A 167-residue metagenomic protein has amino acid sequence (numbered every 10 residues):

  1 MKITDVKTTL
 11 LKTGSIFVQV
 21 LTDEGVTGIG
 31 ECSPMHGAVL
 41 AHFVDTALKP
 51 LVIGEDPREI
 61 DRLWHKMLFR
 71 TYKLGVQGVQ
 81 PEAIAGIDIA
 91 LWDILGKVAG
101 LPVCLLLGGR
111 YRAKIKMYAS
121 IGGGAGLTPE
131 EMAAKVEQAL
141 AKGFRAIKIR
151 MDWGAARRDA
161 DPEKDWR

Functional and structural regions predicted by a protein language model:
M1-I29, S33: Structured beta-strand/loop patches that form or line metal/cofactor-binding pockets in enzymes
K7-L10, V79, A141: Short Gly/Pro-enriched turn/cap motifs at secondary-structure boundaries
G14-I16, T46, I115: Residues at beta-strand starts and edge strands
V18-Q19, E24, I29, V98 (+3 more regions): Ligand-binding pocket scaffold of soluble enzyme catalytic domains
L21-V98: Metal- or metallocofactor-binding catalytic centers and their adjacent structured scaffolds across diverse enzyme
D88-A125: Glycine-rich, aromatic-flanked loop segments that form ligand/cofactor-binding clefts across common enzyme folds
K114, Y118, G122-R167: Metal-dependent enolase-superfamily TIM-barrel catalytic cores that perform enediolate-based chemistry
